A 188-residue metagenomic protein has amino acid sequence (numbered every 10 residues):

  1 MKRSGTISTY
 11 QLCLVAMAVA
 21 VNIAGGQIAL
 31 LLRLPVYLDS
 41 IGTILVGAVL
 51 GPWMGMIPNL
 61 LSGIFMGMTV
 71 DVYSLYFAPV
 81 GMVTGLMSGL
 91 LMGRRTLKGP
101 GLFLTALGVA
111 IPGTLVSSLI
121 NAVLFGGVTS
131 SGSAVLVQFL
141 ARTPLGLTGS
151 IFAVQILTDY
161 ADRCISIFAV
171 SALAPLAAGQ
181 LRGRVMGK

Functional and structural regions predicted by a protein language model:
M1-V49, W53-I64, V70: Hydrophobic transmembrane alpha-helices
R3-I7, L91-G101: Membrane-interface helix-boundary motifs at transmembrane edges
A16-A20, I41, L45, M56 (+10 more regions): Residue-level signature of the transmembrane alpha-helical core of multi-pass small-molecule transporters
A24-I28, I64-M68, L90-L91, L115 (+3 more regions): Structural signature of transmembrane alpha-helix termini at the membrane-water interface
L31-R33, S74-Y76, L97-K188: Membrane-embedded alpha-helical hairpins and interfacial helices in multi-pass inner-membrane proteins
G47, T84-G93, V170, A174 (+1 more regions): Hydrophobic transmembrane alpha-helices
I64-D71, Y76-F77, G81-L91: A compact, surface-exposed functional segment
